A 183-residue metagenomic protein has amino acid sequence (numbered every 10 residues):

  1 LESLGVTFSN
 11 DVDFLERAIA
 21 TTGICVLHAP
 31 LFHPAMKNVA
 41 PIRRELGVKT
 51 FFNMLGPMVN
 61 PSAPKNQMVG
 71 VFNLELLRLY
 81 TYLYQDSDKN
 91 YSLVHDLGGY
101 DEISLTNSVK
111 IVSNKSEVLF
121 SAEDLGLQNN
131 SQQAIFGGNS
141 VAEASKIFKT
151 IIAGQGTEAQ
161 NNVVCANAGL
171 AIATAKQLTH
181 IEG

Functional and structural regions predicted by a protein language model:
S3-S9, F14, A20-G183: Glycine-rich anion-binding loops and their surrounding alpha/beta cores
